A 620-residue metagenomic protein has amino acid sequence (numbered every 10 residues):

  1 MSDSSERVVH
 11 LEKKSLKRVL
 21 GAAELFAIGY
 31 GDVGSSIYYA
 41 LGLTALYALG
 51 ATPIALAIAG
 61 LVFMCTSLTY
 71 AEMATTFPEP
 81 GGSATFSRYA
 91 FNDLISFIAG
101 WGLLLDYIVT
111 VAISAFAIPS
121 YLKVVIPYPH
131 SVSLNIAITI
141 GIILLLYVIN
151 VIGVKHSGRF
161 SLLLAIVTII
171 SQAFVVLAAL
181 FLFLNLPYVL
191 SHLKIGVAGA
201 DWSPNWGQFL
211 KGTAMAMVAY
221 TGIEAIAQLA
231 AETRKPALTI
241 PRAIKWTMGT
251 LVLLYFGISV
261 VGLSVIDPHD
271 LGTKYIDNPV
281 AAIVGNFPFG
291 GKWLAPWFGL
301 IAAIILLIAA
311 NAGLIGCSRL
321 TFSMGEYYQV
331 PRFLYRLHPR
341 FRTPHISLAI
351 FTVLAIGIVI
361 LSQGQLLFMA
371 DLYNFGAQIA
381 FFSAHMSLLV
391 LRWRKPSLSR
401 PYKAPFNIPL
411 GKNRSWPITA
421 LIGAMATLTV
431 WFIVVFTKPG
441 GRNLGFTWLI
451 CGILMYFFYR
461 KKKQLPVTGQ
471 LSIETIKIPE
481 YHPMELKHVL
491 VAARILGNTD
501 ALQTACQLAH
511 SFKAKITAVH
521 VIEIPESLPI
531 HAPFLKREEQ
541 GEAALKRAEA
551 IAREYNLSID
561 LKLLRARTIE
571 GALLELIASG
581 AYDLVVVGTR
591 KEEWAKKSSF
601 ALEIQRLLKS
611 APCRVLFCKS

Functional and structural regions predicted by a protein language model:
M1-A51, M64-L68, T76-P80, R88-Y89 (+3 more regions): Membrane-interface "cap" regions at the ends of multi-pass membrane proteins
L11-E12, L163-T239, A243-P296: Helix-loop-helix junctions that connect adjacent transmembrane segments in multi-pass membrane transporters
K17, Y39-I142, T247-L251, G257: Extracellular loop-to-transmembrane helix junctions
N92, K123-Y128, G196, A243-N311 (+1 more regions): TM-loop-TM module centered on a large, flexible mid-protein loop between adjacent transmembrane helices in multi-pass
F160, L334-T343, F381-F432: C-terminal membrane-solvent junction of multi-pass transporters and transport-like membrane proteins
Y481-L535, I551-R553, L557-K562, S610: Small/aliphatic-rich secondary-structure junction motif
E554-V585: Structural beta-alpha unit
V587-S610: Glycine-rich, Arg-bearing micro-motifs that act as flexible, cationic patches
